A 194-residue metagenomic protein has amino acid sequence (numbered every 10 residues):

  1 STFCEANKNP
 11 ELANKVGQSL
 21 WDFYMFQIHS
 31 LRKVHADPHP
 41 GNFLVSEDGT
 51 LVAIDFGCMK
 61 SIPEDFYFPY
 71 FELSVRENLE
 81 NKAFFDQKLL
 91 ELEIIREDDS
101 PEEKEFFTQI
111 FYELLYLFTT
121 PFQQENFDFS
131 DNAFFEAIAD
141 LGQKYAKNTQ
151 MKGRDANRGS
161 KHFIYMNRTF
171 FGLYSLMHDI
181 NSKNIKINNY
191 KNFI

Functional and structural regions predicted by a protein language model:
T2-S19, S46-I194: Helix-rich C-lobe and terminal helical cap/extension of kinase-like folds
K15-L31: Conserved helicase/translocase P-loop NTPase motor core
F26, V34, A146-K147: Short amphipathic alpha-helical surface micro-motifs
R32, D37-H39: Conserved catalytic-loop position in the HRD/HxD motif
G41-V45: Hydrophobic residue at the +6 position relative to the catalytic HRD Asp in the kinase catalytic loop
